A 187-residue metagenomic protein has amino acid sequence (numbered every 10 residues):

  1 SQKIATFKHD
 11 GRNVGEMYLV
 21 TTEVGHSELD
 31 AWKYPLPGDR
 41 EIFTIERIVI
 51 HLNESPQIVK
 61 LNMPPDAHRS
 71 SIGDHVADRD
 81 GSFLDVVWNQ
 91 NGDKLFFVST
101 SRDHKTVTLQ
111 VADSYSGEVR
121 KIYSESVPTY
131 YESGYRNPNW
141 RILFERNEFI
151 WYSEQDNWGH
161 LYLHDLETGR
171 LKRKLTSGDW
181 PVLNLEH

Functional and structural regions predicted by a protein language model:
S1-D66: Predominantly five- to eight-bladed beta-propeller fold
A5-G11, G38-E41, V87-Q90, F96-D103 (+5 more regions): Beta-strand C-termini and the immediately following turn/loop, strongest in propeller blades
E46-I48, T108-Q110, H160-Y162: A short loop-to-beta-strand structural motif that recurs across blades of beta-propeller domains
H51-S55, D113-G117, L166-G169: Short loop/turn segments that connect beta-strands within beta-propeller blades
V59-M63, V119-S126, K172-S177: Beta-propeller fold detector
K60-R69, V76-S101, E167: Long hydrophobic segments that form regular secondary structure
A67-S82, V127-N137, D179-E186: Short glycine-/Asp-/Thr-/Trp-enriched loop segments that recur within the blades of beta-propeller repeat domains
